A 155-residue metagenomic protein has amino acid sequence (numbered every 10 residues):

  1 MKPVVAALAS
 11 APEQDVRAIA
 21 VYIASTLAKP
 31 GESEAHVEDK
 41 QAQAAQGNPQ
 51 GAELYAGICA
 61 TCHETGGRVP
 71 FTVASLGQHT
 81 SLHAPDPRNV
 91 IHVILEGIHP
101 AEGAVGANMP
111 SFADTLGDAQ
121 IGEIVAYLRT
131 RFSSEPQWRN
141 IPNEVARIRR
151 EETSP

Functional and structural regions predicted by a protein language model:
K2-A60, A104-P155: Flexible coil segments in periplasmic/lumen-exposed cytochrome c-class electron-transfer proteins
S10, G77-P85, H99-P100, F112-T115: Short, contiguous acidic/charged loop-to-helix segments that flank catalytic cores in large enzymes
A24-A28, G67, H99: Hydrophobic/aromatic-lined pockets within catalytic cores
A44-P70, G77-E96: Sequence/structural segment immediately N-terminal to covalent heme-attachment motifs in c-type and related
E64, I94, P100-G103, A119: Generic detector of intrinsically disordered, low-complexity, polar/charged segments
R68-V73, E102-N108: Extracellular-facing binding/remodeling surfaces
